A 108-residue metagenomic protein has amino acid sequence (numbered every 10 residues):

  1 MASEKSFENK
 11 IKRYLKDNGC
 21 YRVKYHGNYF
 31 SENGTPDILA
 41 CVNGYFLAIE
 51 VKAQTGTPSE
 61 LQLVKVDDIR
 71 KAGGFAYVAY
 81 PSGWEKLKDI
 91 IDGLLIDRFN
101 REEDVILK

Functional and structural regions predicted by a protein language model:
M1-K108: Catalytic phosphate/metal-binding cores of nucleic-acid and nucleotide-processing enzymes, i.e., regions that mediate
